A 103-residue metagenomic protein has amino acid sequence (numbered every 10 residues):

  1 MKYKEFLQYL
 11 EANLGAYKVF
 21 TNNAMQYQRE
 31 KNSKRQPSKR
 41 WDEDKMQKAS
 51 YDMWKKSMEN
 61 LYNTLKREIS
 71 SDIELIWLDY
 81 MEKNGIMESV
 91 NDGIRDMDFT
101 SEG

Functional and structural regions predicted by a protein language model:
Y3-M25: N-terminal acidic leader/helix
Y9, T64, G93: Residues that form generic nucleotide/phosphate-binding pockets
T21-G85: Acidic, low-complexity, intrinsically disordered interaction modules
N84, N91-R95: Charge-dense, extended regions
D98-G103: Short acidic DE-rich linear segments
